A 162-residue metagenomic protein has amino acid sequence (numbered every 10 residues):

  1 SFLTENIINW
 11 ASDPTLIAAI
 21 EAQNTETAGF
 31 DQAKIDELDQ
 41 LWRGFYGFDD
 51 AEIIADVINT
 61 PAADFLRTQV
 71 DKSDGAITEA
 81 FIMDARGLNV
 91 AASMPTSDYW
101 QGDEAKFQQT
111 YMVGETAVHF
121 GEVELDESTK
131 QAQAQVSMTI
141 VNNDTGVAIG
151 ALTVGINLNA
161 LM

Functional and structural regions predicted by a protein language model:
F2-D98: Extracytoplasmic/periplasmic sensory segments of membrane signal-transduction proteins
A63, T68-E79, D84-G155: Extracytoplasmic/periplasmic ligand-binding sensor regions of membrane-associated signaling proteins
L158-N159: PAS/PAC or PAS-like capping segment
